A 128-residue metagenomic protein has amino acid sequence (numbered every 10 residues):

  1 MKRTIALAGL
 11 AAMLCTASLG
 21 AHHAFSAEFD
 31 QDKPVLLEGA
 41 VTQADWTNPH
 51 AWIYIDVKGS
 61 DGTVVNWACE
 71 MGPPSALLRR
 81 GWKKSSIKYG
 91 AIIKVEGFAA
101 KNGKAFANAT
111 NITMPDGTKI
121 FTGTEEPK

Functional and structural regions predicted by a protein language model:
M1-G9: Bacterial N-terminal signal peptides that target proteins for export
A8-S18: Bacterial N-terminal signal peptides
G20-V35: Short boundary/loop segments of OB/S1/cold-shock single-stranded nucleic-acid-binding domains
L37-V41, I92: Conserved hydrophobic positions within beta-strands
T47-K58: Short aromatic-glycine-enriched beta-strand elements
M71-R79: Short, structured beta-strand/loop micro-motifs enriched in basic residues and often containing a Trp
R79-V95: Short nucleic-acid-contacting surface segments enriched for D/E, G, S/T with interspersed K/R
A100-T124: OB-fold/S1-family single-stranded nucleic acid-binding modules
